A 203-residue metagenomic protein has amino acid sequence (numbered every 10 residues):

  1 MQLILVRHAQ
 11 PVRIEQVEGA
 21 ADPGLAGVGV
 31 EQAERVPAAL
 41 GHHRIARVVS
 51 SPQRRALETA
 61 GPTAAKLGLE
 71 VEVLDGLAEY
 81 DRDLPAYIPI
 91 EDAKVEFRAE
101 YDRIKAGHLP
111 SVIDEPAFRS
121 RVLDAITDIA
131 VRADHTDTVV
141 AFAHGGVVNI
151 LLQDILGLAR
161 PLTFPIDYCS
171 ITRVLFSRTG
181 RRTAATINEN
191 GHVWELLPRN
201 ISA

Functional and structural regions predicted by a protein language model:
Q2-E72: Active-site-proximal alpha-helix that buttresses catalytic centers in soluble enzyme cores
L3, D137-A143: Generic beta-sheet signal
P11, V147-V148: Short active-site segment of divalent metal-dependent hydrolases/proteases that encodes the spacing between
E34-G41, R119, L123-V131, L152: Generic structural signal for well-ordered alpha-helical scaffold segments
S50-S51, S120, F142-A143: Short beta-strand scaffold positions
P62, I150-D154: Active-site signature of alpha/beta-hydrolase-fold catalytic machinery across serine- and Asp/Cys-nucleophile hydrolases
L67-D124: Phosphate-handling substructures
L69-V73, E79-D92, V131, H135-D137 (+1 more regions): Acidic, low-complexity terminal tails and accessory targeting/binding regions of phosphate-metabolizing enzymes
